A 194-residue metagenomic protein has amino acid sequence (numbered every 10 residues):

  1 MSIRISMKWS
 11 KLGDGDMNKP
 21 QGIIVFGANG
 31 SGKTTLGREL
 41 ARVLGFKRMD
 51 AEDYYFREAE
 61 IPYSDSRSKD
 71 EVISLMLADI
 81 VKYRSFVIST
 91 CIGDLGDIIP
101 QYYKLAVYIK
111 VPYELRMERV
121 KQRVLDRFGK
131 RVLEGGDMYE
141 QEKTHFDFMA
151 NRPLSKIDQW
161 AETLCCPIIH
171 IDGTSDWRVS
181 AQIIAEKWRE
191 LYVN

Functional and structural regions predicted by a protein language model:
K19-G22, R84: Pre-Walker A (Motif I) flank of P-loop NTPase domains
V25: Hydrophobic anchor at the beta1->P-loop junction of P-loop NTPases
N29: The conserved Walker
K33: Conserved lysine of the Walker
R38, R42-V81: Conserved substrate/cofactor phosphate-moiety recognition/catalytic segment in nucleotide-dependent phosphotransferases
Y102-R123: Conserved phosphate-donor/acceptor-positioning beta-strand/loop module used by diverse small-molecule
Q122-K130: Conserved AAA+ ATPase "sensor/coupling" helix adjacent to the nucleotide-binding pocket
G129-S180: Small-molecule kinase domains that catalyze NTP-dependent phosphoryl transfer to phosphate-bearing small molecules
